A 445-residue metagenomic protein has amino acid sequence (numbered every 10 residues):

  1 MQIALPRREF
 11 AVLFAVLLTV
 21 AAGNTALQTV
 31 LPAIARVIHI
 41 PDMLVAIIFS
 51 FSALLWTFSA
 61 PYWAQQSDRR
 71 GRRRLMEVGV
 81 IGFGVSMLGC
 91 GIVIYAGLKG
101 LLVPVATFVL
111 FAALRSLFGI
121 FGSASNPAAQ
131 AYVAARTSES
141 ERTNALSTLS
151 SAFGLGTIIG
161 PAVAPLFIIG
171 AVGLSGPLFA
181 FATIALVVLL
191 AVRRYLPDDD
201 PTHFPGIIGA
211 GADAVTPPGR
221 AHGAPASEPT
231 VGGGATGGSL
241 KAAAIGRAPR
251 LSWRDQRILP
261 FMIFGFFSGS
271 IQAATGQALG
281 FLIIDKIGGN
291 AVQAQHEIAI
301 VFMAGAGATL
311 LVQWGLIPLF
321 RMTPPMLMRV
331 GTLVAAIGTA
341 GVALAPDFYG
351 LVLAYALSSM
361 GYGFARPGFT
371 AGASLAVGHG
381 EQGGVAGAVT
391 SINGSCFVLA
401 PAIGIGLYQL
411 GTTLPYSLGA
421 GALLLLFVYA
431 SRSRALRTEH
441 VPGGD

Functional and structural regions predicted by a protein language model:
M1-R7, D199-M262, D445: Juxtamembrane intracellular "pre-TM" segments in multi-pass secondary transporters
L18, L101-A124, G350-F364: Hydrophobic core of transmembrane alpha-helices in multi-pass small-molecule transporters, especially MFS/SLC-type
T29-M43, Q277-H296: Short amphipathic helix-loop junctions that connect adjacent transmembrane helices in Major Facilitator Superfamily/SLC
L54-F58, E297-L319: Transmembrane alpha-helices of Major Facilitator/SLC transporters
S59-R72, L311-P324, Y408: Helix-to-loop junctions at the C-terminal end of transmembrane segments in multipass secondary transporters
I81-P104, V334-P346: C-terminal ends and interior cores of transmembrane alpha-helices in multi-pass membrane transporters/permeases
L114-F153: Cytoplasmic helix-loop-helix junction between adjacent transmembrane helices in 12-TM secondary transporters
P324-F369: C-terminal transmembrane helical hairpin of 12-TM major facilitator-type secondary transporters
